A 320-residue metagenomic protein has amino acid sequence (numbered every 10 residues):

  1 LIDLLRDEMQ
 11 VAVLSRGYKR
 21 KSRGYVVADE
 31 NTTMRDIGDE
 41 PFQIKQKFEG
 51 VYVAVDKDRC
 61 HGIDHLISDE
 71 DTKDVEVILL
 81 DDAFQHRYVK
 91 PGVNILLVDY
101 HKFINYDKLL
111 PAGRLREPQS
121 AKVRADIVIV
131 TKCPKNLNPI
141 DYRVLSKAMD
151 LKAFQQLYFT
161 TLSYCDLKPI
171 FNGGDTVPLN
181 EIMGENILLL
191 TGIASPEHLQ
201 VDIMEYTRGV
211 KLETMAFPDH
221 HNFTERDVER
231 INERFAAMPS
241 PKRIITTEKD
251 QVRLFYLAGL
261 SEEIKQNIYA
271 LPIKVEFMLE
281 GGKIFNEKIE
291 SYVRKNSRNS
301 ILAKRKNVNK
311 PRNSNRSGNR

Functional and structural regions predicted by a protein language model:
L1-L14: A conserved segment at the C-terminal end of the G1
L14, L189-L190, I245: Short hydrophobic segments within beta-strands
G17, I193, K274: Residues in the short beta-alpha loop(s) of Rossmann-like NAD(P)-binding domains
G17-R20, G24-F159: Phosphate/Mg2+-binding loops and adjacent switch elements in nucleotide/diphosphate-handling enzyme cores
S68, D141-D150, I203-Y206, F255-K265 (+1 more regions): Short, aromatic/basic amphipathic alpha-helical patches
I104-P241, I301-R320: C-terminal accessory "lid"/substrate-recognition subdomains
C165, F217-N222, E263-K295: Short, flexible loop segments at boundaries between secondary-structure elements
K242-K249: Acidic beta-strand-to-loop metal/phosphate-binding motif
